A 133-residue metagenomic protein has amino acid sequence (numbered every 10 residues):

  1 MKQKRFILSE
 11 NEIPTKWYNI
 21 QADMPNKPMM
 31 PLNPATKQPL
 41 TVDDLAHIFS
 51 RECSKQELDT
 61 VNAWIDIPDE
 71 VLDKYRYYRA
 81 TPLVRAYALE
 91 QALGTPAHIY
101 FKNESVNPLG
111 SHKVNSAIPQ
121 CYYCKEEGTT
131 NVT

Functional and structural regions predicted by a protein language model:
M1-T133: PLP-dependent amino-acid enzyme catalytic core
